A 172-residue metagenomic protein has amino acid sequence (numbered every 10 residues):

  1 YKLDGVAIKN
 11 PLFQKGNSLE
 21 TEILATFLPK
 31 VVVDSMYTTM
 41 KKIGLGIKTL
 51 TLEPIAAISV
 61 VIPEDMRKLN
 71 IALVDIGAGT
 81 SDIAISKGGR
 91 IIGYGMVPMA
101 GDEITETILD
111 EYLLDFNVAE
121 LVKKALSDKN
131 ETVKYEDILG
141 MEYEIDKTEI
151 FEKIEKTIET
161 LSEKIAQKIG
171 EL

Functional and structural regions predicted by a protein language model:
Y1-I71, R90-I92, K129-E136, G140 (+2 more regions): Nucleotide/phosphate-binding catalytic cleft detector across ATP-hydrolyzing and phosphate-transferring enzymes
A25, V74, V97, I154 (+1 more regions): Glycine- and other small-residue-rich loops at beta-strand/loop junctions that grip anionic moieties
A25-L28, T39, P54-S59, A72 (+5 more regions): Small-side-chain structural scaffolding
K30, G95-P98, L113, E155: Ordered, soluble secondary-structure elements with a strong preference for glycine-centered loop motifs and nearby
L52-I55, G88, V97, K124: Short, ordered loop/turn segments at secondary-structure junctions
E64-Y94, I108: Gly/Thr-rich phosphate-binding beta-strand-loop-beta motif of the actin/hexokinase/Hsp70
M99-I104: ATP-dependent adenylation/pyrophosphate-handling site
T105, L109-L172: Gly/charged contiguous loops adjacent to phosphate- or pyrophosphate-bearing nucleotide/cofactor binding elements
